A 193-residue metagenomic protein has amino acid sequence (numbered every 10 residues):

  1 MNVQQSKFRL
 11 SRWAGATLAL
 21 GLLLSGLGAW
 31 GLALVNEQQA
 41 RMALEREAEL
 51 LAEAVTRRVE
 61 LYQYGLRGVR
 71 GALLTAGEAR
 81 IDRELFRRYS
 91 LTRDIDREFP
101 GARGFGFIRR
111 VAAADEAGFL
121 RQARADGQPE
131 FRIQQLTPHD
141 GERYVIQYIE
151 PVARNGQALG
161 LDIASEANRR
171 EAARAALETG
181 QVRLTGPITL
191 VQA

Functional and structural regions predicted by a protein language model:
M1-S6, T56-R57, D126-Q128, N168: A general, composition-driven signal for non-globular sequence regions
N2-V35: Extreme N-terminal signal-anchor transmembrane helix of membrane signaling/transducer proteins, especially in bacteria
A14-L20, G31, L50-E53, Y89 (+1 more regions): Aromatic-enriched hydrophobic runs in primary sequence
G31-Y64, R70-G77: Juxtamembrane membrane-water interface segments immediately C-terminal to a transmembrane helix
R41, E45-E49, L74-A193: Intrinsically disordered, low-complexity polar/acidic regions
